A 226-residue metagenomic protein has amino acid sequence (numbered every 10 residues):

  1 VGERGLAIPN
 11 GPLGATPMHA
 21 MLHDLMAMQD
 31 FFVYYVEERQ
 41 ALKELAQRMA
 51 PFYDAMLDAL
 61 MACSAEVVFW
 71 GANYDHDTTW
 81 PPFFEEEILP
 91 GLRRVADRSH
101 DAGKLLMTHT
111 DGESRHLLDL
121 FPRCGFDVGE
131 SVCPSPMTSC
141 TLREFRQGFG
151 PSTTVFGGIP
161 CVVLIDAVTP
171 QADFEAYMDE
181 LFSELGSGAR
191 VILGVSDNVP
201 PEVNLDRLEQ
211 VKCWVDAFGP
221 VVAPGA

Functional and structural regions predicted by a protein language model:
V1-A226: Active-site loop segments of alpha/beta catalytic cores
